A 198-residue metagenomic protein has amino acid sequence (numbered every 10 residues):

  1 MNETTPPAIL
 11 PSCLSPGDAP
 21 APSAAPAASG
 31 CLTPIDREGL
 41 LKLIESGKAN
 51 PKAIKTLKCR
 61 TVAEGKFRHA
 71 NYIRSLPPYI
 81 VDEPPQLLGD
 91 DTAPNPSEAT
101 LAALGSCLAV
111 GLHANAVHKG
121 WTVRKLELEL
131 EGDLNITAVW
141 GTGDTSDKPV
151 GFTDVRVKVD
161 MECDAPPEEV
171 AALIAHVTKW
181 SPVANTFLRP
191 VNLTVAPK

Functional and structural regions predicted by a protein language model:
N2-A102, A114-K198: Extended beta-strand/beta-hairpin segments
A103-L108: Alpha-helical metal-binding/catalytic segments enriched in His/Glu/Asp
